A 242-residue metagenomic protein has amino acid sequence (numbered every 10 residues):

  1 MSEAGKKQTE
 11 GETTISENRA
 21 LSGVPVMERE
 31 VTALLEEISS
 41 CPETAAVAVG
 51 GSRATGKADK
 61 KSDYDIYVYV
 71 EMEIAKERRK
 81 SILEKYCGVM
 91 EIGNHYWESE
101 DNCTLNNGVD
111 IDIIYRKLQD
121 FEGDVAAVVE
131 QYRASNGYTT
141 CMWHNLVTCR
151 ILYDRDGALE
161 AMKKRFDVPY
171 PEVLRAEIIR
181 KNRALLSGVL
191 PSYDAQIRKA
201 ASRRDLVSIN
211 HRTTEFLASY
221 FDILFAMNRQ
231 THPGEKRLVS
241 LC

Functional and structural regions predicted by a protein language model:
S2-A48: Helical scaffold of the NTase/Pol beta-like nucleotidyltransferase catalytic core
T14-G23, C87-A201: Conserved NTP/Mg2+-binding pocket subregion across the NTase superfamily
V26, L185, S208-H211, E215: Alpha-helical initiation/capping and key positions within long helical/coiled-coil segments
G51-K85, E100-R116: Catalytic metal-binding acidic patch
V189-Y193, I197, I209, F216 (+1 more regions): Amphipathic alpha-helices that form helix-helix packing interfaces
A201-S208: Short helix-adjacent coil turns
H211, A218-T231: Short, charge-rich amphipathic alpha-helical segments embedded in non-transmembrane helical bundles/solenoids
R229-C242: Short, charged amphipathic alpha-helical segments flanked by flexible coils
